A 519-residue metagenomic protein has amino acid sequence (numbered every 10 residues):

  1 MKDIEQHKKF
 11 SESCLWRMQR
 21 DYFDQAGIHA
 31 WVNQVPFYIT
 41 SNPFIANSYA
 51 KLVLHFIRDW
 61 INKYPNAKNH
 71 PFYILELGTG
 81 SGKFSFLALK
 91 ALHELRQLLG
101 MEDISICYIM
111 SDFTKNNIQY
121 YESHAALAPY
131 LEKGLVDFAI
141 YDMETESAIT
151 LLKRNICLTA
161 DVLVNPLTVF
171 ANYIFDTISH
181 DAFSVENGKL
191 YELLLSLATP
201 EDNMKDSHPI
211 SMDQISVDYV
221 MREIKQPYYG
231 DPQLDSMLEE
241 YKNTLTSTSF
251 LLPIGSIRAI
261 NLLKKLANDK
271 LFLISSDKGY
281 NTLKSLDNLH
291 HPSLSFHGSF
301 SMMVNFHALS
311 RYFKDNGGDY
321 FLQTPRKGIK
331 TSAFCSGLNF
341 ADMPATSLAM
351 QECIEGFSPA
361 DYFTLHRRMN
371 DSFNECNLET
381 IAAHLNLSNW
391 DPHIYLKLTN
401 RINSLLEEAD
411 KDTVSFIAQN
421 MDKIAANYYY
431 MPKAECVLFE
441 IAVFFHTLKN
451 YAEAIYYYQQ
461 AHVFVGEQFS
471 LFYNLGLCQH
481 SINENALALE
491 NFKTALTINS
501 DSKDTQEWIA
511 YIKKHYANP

Functional and structural regions predicted by a protein language model:
M1-P71, E76, K83-F86, K90 (+4 more regions): N-terminal charged/capping segments associated with class I S-adenosyl-L-methionine
Q119-D161, D231: S-adenosyl-L-methionine
K153-N187, L245-R258, A267-L273: A short SAM/SAH-binding and catalytic strip from SAM-dependent methyltransferases
A171-Q226, L294-G298: A mobile, often basic/glycine-rich helix-loop segment that functions as the active-site lid/recognition loop
N243-V463, E467-Y473, L477: Rossmann-like AdoMet/SAM-dependent catalytic core
E467-L471, T497-A510: Boundary/linker segments of alpha-helical solenoid repeat arrays
